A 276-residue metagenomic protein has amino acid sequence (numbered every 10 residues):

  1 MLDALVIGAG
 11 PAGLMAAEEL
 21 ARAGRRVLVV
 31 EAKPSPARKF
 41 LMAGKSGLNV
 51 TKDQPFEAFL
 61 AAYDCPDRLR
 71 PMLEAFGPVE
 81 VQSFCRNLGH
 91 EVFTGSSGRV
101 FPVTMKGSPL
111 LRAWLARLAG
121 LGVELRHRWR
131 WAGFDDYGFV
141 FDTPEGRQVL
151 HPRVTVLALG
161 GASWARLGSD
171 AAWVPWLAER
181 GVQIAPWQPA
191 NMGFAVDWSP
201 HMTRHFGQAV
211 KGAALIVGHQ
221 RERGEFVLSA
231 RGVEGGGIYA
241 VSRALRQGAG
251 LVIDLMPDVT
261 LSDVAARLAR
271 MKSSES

Functional and structural regions predicted by a protein language model:
L2-V29: N-terminal Rossmann-like FAD-binding beta1-loop-alpha1 element of flavoenzymes
L5-I7, V30, W131, V149-R166 (+2 more regions): Short hydrophobic core segments
A21-K45: Glycine-rich FAD pyrophosphate-binding loop
P34-P36, L41-M42, T51, F56-E57 (+3 more regions): An anion/pyrophosphate-binding glycine-rich loop and adjacent beta-alpha core in soluble alpha-beta enzymes
K45-T94: Glycine-rich active-site loop/strand segments that organize a redox cofactor
L69-G77, S96-A116, W164-S169, A195-P200: Short beta-strand to alpha-helix junction loop
H127-G138: A conserved short coil-to-beta-strand element within the FAD-binding core of flavoproteins
V154-D197: Glycine-rich loop(s) and the adjacent beta-strand/alpha-helix scaffold that form part
